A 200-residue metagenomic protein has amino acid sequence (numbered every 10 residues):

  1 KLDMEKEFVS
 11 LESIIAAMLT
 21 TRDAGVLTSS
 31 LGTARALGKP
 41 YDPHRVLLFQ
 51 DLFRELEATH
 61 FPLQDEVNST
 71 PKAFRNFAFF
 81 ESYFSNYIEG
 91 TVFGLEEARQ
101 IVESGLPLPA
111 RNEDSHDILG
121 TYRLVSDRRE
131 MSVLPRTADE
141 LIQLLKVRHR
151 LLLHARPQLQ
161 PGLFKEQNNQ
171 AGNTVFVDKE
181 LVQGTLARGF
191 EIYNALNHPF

Functional and structural regions predicted by a protein language model:
K1-F200: FIC/Doc superfamily catalytic core
